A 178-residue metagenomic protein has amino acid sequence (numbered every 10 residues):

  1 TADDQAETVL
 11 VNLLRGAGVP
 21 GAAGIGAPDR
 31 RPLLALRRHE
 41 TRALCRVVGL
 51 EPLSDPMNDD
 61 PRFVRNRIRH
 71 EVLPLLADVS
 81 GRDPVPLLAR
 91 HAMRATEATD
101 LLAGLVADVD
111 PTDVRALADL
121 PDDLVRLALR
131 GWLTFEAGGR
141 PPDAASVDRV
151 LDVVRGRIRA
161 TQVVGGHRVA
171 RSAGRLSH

Functional and structural regions predicted by a protein language model:
T1-D4, L124: Short intrinsically disordered, low-complexity coil segments enriched in acidic
D3-A95, A116: Catalytic subdomain that performs nucleotidyl-dependent activation
L14, H70, A77, A89-H178: AMP-forming adenylation/ATP pyrophosphatase catalytic core
